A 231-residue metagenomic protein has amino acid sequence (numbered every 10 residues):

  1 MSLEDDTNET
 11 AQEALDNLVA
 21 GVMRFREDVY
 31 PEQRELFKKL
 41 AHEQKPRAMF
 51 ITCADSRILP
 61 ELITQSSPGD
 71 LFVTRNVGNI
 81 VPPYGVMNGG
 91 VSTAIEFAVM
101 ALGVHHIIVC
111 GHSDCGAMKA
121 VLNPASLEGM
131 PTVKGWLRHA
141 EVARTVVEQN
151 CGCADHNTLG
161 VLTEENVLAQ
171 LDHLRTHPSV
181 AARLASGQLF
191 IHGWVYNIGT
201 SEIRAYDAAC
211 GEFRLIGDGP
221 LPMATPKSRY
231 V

Functional and structural regions predicted by a protein language model:
S2-P46, P68, N79-H105, G116-V231: Divalent-metal-activated hydrolytic enzyme cores
K45-R57: Small-residue-rich anion-binding loops in enzyme active sites
I51-C53, R75, I108-H112, H192-N197: Short beta-strand segments
D55-R57, H112-A117: Gly/Ser/Thr-rich loops at beta-strand to alpha-helix junctions that form or flank small-molecule/cofactor-binding
R57-V77: Catalytic core of membrane glycerolipid acyltransferases/transacylases, capturing the structured, soluble-facing
